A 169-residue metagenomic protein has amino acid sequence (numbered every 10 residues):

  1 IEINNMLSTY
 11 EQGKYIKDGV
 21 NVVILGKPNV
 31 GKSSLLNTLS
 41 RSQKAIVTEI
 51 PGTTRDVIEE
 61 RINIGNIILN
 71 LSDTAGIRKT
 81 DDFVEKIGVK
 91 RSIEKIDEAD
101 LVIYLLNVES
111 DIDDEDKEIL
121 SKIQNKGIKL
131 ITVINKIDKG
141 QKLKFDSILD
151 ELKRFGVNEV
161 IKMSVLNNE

Functional and structural regions predicted by a protein language model:
E2-K86, R91-D97: Conserved G1/Walker A P-loop phosphate-binding module
I3, S92, I103, N135 (+1 more regions): Residue-level signal for inorganic ion chemistry
E59, F83-E85, D114-E118, L143-D146: Short amphipathic alpha-helical segments
I93, K117-L120: Short hydrophobic/charged patches on amphipathic alpha-helices used for structural packing and interfaces
E98-D116, I131, I137-L143, N168: Conserved Switch II/interswitch segment of TRAFAC-class P-loop GTPases
K129-I131, D138-E169: Canonical P-loop GTPase G-domain recognition
